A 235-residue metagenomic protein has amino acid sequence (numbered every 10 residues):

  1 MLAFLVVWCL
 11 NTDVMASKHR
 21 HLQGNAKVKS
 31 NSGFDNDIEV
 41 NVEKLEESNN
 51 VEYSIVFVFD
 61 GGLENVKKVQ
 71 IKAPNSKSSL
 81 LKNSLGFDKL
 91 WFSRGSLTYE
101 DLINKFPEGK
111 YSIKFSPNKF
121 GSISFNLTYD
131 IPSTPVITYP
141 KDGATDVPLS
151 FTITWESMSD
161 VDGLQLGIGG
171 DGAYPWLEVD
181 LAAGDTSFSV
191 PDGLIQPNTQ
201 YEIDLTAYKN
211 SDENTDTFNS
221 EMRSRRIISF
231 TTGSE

Functional and structural regions predicted by a protein language model:
S17-T98, E108: Long, polar/Ser/Thr-enriched low-complexity segments that form simple helices or flexible linkers at protein ends
L45-N49, A144-L149: Short, solvent-exposed loop/linker segments at the N-terminal edge of repeated beta-sheet extracellular domains
F57-F59, L149-V161: Conserved aromatic anchor
Q70-L97, Q165-Q196: Recognizes extended acidic, P/S/T-rich segments that occur within or adjacent to Ig-like beta-sandwich modules
D101-E108, D192-Q200: Surface-exposed, short loops/turns at beta-strand junctions within beta-sandwich domains
S133-K141: Proline-enriched interdomain boundary motifs that mark the N-terminal boundary and often initiate the first structured
L194-T215: Beta-strand-rich modules
N210-E235: Extracellular fibronectin type III
